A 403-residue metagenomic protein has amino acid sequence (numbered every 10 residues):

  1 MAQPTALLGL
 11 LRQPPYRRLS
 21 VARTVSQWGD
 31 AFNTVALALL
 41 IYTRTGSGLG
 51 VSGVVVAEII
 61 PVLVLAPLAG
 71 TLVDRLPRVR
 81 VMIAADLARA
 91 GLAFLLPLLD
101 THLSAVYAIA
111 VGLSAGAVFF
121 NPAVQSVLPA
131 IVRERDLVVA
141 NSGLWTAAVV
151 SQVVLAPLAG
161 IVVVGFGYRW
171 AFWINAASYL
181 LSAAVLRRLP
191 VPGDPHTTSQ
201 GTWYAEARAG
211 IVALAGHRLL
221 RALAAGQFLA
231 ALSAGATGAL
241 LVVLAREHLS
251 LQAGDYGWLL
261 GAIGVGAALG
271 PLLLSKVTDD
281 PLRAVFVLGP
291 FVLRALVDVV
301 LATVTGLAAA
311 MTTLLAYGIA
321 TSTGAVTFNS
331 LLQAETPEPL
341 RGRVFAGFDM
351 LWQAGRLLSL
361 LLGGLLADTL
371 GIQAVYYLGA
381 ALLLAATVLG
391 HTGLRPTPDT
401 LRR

Functional and structural regions predicted by a protein language model:
M1-R403: Alpha-helical transmembrane-bundle signature of multi-pass membrane transport and export proteins
